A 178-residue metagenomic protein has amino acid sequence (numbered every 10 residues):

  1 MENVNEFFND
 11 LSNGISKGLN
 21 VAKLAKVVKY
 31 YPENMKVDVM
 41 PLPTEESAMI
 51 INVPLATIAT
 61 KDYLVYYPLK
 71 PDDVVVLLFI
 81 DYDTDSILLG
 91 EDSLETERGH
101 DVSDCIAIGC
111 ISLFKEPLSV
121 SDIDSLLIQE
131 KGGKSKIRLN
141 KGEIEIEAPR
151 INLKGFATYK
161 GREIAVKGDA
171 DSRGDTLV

Functional and structural regions predicted by a protein language model:
M1-E147: Hydrophobic packing positions characteristic of elongated beta-solenoid/beta-helix-type spike/fiber shafts
E2-N5, K134-V178: Intrinsic-disorder/coil detector with helix-boundary
